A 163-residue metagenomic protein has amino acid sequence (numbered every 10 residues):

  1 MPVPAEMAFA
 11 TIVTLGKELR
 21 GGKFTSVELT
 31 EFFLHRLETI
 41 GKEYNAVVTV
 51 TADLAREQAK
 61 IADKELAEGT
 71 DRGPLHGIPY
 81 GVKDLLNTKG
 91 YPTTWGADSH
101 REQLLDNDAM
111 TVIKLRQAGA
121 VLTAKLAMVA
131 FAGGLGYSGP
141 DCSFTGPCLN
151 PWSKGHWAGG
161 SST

Functional and structural regions predicted by a protein language model:
M1, L15-V27, T70-P79, T123-G133: Phosphate-binding glycine-rich loops and adjacent basic patches that engage nucleotide phosphates, nucleic-acid
M1-E57: An N-terminal boundary/leader segment
P2, T14, L34-I40, E65 (+4 more regions): Homeobox/homeodomain signature
T14, F32, I61, M110 (+1 more regions): Alpha-helical scaffold segments in soluble metabolic enzymes
K23, E38-Q103: N-terminal, positively charged, Ser/Thr/Ala/Gly-biased leader segments that form transit/presequence-like amphipathic
L75-T163: Short glycine/serine-rich loop/turn segments
